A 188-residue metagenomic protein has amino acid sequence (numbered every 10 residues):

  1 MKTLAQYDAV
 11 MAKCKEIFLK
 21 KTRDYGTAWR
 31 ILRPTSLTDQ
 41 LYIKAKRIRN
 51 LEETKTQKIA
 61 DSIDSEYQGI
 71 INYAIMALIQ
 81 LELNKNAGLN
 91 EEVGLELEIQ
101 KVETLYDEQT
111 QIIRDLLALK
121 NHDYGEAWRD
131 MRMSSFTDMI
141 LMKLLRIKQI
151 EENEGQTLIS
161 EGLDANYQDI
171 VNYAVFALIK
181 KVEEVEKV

Functional and structural regions predicted by a protein language model:
M1-V188: Intrinsically disordered, low-complexity regulatory regions that flank transcription factor DNA-binding cores
